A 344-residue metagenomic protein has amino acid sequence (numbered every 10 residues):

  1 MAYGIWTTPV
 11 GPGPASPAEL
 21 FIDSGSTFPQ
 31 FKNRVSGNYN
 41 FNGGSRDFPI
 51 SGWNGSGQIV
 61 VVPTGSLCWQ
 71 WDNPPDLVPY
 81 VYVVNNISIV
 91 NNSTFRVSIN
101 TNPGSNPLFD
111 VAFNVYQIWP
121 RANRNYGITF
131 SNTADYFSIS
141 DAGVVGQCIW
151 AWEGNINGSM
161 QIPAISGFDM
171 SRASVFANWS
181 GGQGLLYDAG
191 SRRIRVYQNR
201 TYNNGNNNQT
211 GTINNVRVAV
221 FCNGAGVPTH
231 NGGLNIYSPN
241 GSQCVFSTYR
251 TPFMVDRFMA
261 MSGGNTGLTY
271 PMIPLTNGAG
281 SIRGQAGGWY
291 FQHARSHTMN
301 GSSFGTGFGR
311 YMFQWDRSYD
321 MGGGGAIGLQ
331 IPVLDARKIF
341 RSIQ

Functional and structural regions predicted by a protein language model:
M1-S56, Y82-I165, Y202-Y290, Y311 (+1 more regions): Extracellular receptor-binding modules and their adjoining Ser/Thr/Gly/Asp/Asn-rich linkers
G55-D76, F168-G181: Change to "...patches in solvent-exposed regions of secreted, membrane-anchored, or virion-exposed structural
N73-N86, S159, W179-T210: A cross-kingdom feature marking solvent-exposed beta-strand/loop segments within repeated, beta-rich binding/scaffold
Y80, G181-G182, A294-T298, G325-Q330: Carbohydrate-recognition beta-sandwich/jelly-roll modules in extracellular/periplasmic carbohydrate-active proteins
A294, T298, T306, R310-M312 (+1 more regions): Short edge beta-strands and adjacent beta->alpha junctions
